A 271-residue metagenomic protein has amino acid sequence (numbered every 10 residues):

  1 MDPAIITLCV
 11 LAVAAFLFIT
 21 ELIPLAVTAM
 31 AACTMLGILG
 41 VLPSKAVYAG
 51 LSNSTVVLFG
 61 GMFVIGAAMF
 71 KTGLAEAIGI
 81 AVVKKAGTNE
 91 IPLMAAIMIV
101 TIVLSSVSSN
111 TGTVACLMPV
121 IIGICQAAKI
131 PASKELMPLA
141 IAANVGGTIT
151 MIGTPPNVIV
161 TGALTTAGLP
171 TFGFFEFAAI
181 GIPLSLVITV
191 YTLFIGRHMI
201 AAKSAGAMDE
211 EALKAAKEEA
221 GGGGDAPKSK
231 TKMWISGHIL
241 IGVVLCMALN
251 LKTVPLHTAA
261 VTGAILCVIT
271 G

Functional and structural regions predicted by a protein language model:
M1-C9, S52-V64, V107-V114, I182-L186 (+1 more regions): Structural signature of hydrophobic alpha-helical transmembrane segments
M1-P3, L17, S44-T55, P170-P183 (+2 more regions): Interfacial loop-to-helix junctions that mark the boundaries of transmembrane helices in multi-pass membrane
I6, G60, I65, A128-P138 (+2 more regions): Juxtamembrane and boundary regions of transmembrane helices in multi-pass small-molecule transporters and channels
L8-F16, A31-T34, I38, G60 (+8 more regions): Generic alpha-helical transmembrane segments of integral inner-membrane proteins, especially permease/transport modules
V13, V27, T34, I38-S133: Membrane-embedded alpha-helical segments and adjacent helix-loop junctions characteristic of multi-pass solute
V13-M30, V190-A202, K230-W234, I241-G271: Flexible hinge motifs at transmembrane-helix junctions and intramembrane kinks/re-entrant loops in multi-pass membrane
A14-I23, V100-S109, A140-I152, C246-K252: Transmembrane alpha-helix interface/packing and boundary motifs in multi-pass membrane proteins, characterized by
A32-C33, G79-I80, T111-I124, L136-A140 (+3 more regions): Re-entrant/interfacial helical elements at transmembrane boundaries that shape and gate the permeation pathway
